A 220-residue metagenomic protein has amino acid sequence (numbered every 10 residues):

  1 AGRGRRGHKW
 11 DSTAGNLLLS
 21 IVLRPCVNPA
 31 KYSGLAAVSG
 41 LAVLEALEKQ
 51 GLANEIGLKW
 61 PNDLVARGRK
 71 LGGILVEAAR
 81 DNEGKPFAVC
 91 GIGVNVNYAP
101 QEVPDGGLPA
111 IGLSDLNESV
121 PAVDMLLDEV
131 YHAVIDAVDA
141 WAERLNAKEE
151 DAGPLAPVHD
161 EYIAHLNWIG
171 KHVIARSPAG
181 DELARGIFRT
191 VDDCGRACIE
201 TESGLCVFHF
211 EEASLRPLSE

Functional and structural regions predicted by a protein language model:
G2: Phosphate/pyrophosphate-binding loops and the adjoining catalytic core of nucleotide-dependent enzymes
R5-V27, K31, L35-G40: DPxDG-like acidic metal-binding loop motif
S33-E55, A66-E220: Long, positively charged amphipathic alpha-helical accessory segments at protein N-termini or as interdomain linkers
